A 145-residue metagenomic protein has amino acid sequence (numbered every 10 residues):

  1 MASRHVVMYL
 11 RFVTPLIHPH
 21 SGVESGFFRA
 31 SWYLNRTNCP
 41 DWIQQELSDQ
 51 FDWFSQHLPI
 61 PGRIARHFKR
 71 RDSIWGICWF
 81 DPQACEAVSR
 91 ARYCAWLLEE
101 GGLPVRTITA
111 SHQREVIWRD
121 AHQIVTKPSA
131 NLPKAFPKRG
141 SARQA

Functional and structural regions predicted by a protein language model:
M1-W79: Long, contiguous N-terminal structural blocks used for assembly/anchoring
V6-V7, V13, V23, V88 (+3 more regions): Extended aliphatic helical segments
Q44-Q45, Q50, Q56, Q83 (+3 more regions): Residue-identity detector for glutamine
S55-E115: Acidic, low-complexity, intrinsically disordered interaction modules
W96-A145: Acidic, proline/glycine-rich low-complexity IDRs
